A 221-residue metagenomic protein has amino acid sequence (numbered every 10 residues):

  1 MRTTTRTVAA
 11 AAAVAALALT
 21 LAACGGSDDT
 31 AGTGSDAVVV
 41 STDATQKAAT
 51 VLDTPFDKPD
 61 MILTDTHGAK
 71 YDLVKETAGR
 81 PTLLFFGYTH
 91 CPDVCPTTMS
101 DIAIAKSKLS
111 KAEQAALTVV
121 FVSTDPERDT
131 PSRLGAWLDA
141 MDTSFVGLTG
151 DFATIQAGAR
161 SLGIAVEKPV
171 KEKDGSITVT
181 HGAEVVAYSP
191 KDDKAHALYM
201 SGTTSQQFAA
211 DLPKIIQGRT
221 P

Functional and structural regions predicted by a protein language model:
M1-A12: Bacterial N-terminal signal peptides that target proteins for export
L19-A23: C-terminal motif of bacterial Sec signal peptides marking the signal peptidase cleavage site
G25-D28: Bacterial signal peptide processing site
V39-K75: N-terminal "domain-start" segment that seeds a small globular fold
F56-K58, T66, A78-P81, T97 (+5 more regions): Extracytoplasmic
V74-I102: Short active-site neighborhood of thiol/selenol oxidoreductases, capturing the structured segment around
T97-G158: Structural microenvironment flanking redox-active thiols in thiol-disulfide oxidoreductases
T154-D211: Thiol/disulfide oxidoreductase modules built on the thioredoxin-like
